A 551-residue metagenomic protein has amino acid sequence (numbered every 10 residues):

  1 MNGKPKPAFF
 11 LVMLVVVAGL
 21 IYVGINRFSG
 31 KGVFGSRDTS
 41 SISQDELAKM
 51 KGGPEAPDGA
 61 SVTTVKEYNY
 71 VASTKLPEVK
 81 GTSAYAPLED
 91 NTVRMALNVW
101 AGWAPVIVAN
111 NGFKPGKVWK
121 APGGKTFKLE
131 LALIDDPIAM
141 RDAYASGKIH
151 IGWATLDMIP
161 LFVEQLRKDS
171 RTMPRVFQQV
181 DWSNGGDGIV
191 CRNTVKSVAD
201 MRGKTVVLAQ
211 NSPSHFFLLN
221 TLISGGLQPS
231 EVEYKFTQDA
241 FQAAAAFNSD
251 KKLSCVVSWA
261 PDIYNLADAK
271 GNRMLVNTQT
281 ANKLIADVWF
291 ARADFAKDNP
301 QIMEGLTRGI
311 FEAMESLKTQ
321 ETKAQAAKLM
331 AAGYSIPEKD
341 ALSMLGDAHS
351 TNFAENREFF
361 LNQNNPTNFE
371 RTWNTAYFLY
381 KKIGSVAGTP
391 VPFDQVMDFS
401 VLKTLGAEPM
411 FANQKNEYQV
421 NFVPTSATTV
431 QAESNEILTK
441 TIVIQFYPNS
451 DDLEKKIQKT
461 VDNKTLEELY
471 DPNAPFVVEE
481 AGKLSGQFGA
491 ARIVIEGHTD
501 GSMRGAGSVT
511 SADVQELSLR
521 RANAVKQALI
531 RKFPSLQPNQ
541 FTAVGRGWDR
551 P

Functional and structural regions predicted by a protein language model:
N2-A139, A145, A354-E436: N-terminal hydrophobic or amphipathic helices and topogenic motifs
S41-E46, G53-A240, A246, D250 (+3 more regions): Short, glycine-/small- and polar/acidic-enriched structural segments that line small-molecule recognition paths
A104, V108, I138, D142 (+17 more regions): Solvent-exposed, polar/charged alpha-helical surfaces in well-ordered, non-transmembrane soluble domains, broadly
V108-N111, P115, A145, I149 (+11 more regions): Sec-exported extracytoplasmic/periplasmic mature domains
L156-M158, L166-R167, S230-K235, A240-E338: Pocket-lining segment of extracytoplasmic ligand-binding domains
K297-G388: Secondary-structure end/capping motifs
T439, F446, D452-M503, K526-I530: Periplasmic peptidoglycan-binding/anchoring modules of Gram-negative envelope and division proteins
H498-P551: Periplasmic OmpA-like peptidoglycan-binding domain that tethers envelope proteins to the cell wall
